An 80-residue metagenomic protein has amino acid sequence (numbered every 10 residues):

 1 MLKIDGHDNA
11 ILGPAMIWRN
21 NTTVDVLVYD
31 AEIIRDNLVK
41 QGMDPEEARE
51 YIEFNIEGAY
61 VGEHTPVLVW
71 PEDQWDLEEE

Functional and structural regions predicted by a protein language model:
M1-E80: C-terminal alpha-helical interaction appendages
